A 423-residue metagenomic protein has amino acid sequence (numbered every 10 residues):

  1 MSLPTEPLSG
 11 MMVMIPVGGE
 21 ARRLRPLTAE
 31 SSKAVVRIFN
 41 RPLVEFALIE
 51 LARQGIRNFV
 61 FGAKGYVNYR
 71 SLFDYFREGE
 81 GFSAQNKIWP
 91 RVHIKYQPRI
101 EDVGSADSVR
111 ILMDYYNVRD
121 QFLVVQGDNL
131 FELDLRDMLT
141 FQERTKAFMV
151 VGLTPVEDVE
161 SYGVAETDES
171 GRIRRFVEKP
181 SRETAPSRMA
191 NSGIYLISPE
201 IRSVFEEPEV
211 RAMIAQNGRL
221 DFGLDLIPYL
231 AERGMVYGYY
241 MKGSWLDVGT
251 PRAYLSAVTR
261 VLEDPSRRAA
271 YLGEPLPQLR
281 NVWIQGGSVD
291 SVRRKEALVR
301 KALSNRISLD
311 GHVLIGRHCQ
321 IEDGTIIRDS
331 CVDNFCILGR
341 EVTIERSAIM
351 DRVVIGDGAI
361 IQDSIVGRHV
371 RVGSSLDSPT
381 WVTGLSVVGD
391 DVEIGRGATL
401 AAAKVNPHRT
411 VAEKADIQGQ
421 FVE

Functional and structural regions predicted by a protein language model:
M1-G10, E200-S203, E209-E423: Left-handed beta-helix
S2-G81: N-terminal glycine-rich phosphate-binding loop and ensuing alpha1 helix
G19, V67, R136, P199-E200 (+2 more regions): Alpha-helix/helix-capping structural signal
V35, A165-T167, I227, G238: A structural signal for short hydrophobic beta-strand segments in well-ordered beta-sheet cores
L43-A47, D107-I111, D225-L226: Well-ordered alpha-helical segments embedded in enzymatic catalytic cores
R70-E169, L196, E206: Conserved beta-loop-beta/alpha segment of the NTase-like Rossmann-fold superfamily that binds/positions NTPs
D158, S181-I194: A recurrent flexible, glycine/aromatic-enriched loop bordering the glycosyltransferase active site that acts as
T167-A185: Short, flexible, basic/aromatic active-site loop/helix in glycosyltransferases
